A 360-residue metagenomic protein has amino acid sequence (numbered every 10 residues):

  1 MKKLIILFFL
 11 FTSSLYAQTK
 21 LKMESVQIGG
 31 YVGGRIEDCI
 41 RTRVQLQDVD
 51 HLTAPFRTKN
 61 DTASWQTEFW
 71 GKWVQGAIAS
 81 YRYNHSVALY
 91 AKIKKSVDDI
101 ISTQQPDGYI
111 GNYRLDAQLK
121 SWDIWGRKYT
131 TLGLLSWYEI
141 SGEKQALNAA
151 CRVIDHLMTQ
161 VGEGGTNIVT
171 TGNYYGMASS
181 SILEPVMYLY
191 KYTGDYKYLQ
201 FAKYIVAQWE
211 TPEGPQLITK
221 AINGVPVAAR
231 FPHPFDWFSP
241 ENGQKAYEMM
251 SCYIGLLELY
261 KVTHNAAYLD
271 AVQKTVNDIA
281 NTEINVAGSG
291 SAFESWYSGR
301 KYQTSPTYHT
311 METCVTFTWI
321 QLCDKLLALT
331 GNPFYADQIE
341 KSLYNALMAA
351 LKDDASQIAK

Functional and structural regions predicted by a protein language model:
L4-S13: Sec-dependent N-terminal signal peptides
Q18-K360: Glycan-recognition and catalytic cores of secretory/periplasmic carbohydrate-active enzymes
